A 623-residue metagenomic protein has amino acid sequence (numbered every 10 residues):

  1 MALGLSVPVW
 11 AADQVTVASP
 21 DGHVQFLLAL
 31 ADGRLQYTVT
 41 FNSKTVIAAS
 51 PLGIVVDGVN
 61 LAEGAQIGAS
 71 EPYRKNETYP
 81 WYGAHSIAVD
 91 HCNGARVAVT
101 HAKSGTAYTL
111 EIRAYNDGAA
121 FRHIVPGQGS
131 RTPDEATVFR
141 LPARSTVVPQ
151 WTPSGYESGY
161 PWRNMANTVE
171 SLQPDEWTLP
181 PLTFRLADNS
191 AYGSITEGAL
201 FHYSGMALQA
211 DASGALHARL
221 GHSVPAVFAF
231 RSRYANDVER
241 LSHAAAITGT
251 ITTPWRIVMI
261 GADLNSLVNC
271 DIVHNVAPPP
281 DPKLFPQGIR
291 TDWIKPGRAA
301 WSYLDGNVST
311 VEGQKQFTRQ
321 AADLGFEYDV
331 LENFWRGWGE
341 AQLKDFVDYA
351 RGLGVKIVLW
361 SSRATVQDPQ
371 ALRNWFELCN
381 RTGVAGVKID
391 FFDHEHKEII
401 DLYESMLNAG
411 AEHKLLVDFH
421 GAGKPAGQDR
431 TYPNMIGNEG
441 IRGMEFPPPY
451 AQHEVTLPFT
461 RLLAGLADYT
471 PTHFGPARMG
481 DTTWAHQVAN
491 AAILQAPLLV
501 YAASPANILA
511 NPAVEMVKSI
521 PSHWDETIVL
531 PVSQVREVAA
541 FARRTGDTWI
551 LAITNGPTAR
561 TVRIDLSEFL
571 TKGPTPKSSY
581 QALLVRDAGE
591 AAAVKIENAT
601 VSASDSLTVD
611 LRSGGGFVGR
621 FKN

Functional and structural regions predicted by a protein language model:
M1-S6: Bacterial N-terminal signal peptides
V7-A11: Sec/Tat signal peptide C-region and signal peptidase I cleavage site
A12-P279: N-terminal accessory beta-strand-rich subdomains and adjacent acidic, glycine-rich linkers that precede catalytic cores
T248-Q320, L324, Y328: An acidic-aromatic substrate-binding cleft motif
F334-T483: Aromatic- and carboxylate-enriched substrate-binding clefts and catalytic-loop regions of carbohydrate-active enzymes
A485, A489-P531: Catalytic cores of secreted or luminal carbohydrate-active enzymes
Q534-P574, F617-V618: Carbohydrate-binding surface patches
A599-N623: C-terminal beta-strand-rich structural cap/linker in extracellular carbohydrate-active enzymes
